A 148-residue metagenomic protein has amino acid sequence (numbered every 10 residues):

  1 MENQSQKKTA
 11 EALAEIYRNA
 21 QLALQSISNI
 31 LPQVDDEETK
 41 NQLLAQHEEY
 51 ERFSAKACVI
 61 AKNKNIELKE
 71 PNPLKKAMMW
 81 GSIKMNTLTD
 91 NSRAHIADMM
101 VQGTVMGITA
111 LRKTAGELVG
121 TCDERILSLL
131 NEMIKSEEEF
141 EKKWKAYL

Functional and structural regions predicted by a protein language model:
M1-Q4, E139: Low-complexity, polar/amphipathic intrinsically disordered segments that mediate membrane, lipid-surface
E2-N3, L22, A45-R52, K62 (+2 more regions): Long, non-catalytic architectural segments outside compact domain cores
N3-V34, H95-G120: Alpha-helical bundle segments that constitute or directly flank the non-heme di-iron/ferroxidase center
K8-I16, E37-A55, R93-M100, D123-S136: Alpha-helical scaffold segments that form or flank carboxylate-/histidine-based iron centers
Q25-P32, A55-K62, N86, D90 (+3 more regions): Charged/polar positions within long, soluble alpha-helices
A55, V59-H95, Q102-T109: Carboxylate-rich helix-loop segments that flank metal/cofactor sites and access channels in metalloenzymes
M100-L148: Preference for long, well-ordered alpha-helical segments
